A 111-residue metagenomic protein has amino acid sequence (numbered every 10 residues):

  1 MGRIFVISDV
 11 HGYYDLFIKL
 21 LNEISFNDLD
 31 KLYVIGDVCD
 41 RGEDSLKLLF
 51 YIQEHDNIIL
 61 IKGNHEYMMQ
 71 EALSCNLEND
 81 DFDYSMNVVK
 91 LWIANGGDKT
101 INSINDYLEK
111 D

Functional and structural regions predicted by a protein language model:
M1-Y51: N-terminal active-site segment of His-dependent metallophosphoesterases
S45-L49, E54-D111: Active-site neighborhood of divalent metal-dependent phosphoester bond hydrolases
